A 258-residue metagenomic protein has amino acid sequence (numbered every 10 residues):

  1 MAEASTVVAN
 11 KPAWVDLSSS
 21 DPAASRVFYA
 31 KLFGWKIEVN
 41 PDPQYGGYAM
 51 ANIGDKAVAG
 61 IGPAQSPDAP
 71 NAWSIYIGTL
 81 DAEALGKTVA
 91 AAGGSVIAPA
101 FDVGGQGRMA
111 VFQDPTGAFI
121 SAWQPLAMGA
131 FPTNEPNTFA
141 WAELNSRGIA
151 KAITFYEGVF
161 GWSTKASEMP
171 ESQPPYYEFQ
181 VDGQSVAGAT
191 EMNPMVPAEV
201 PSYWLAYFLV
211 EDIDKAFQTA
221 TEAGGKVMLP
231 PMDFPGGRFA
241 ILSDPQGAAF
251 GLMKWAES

Functional and structural regions predicted by a protein language model:
M1-A4, A127-F131, M192-M195: Short beta-strand/turn micro-motifs at beta-sheet edges
A2, Q218-S258: C-terminal appended segment following the main domain
A2, V7-A9, A13-K56, A91 (+6 more regions): Core segments of cupin and vicinal oxygen chelate
K11-S20, Y48-A51, A64-T88, R108-F112 (+3 more regions): Vicinal oxygen chelate
G34-P70, P115-L126, S163-P201, A249-A256: Conserved short beta-strand elements that form part of the metal-binding/catalytic scaffold of enzyme active sites
E83-M128: Hydrophobic alpha-helical segments and helix pairs
Q106, A127-G129, E191, M232 (+1 more regions): Glycine-rich beta-strand-turn "strand-cap" elements at beta-sheet edges
A127-P136, S258: A short, polar/charged loop-to-alpha-helix boundary motif
